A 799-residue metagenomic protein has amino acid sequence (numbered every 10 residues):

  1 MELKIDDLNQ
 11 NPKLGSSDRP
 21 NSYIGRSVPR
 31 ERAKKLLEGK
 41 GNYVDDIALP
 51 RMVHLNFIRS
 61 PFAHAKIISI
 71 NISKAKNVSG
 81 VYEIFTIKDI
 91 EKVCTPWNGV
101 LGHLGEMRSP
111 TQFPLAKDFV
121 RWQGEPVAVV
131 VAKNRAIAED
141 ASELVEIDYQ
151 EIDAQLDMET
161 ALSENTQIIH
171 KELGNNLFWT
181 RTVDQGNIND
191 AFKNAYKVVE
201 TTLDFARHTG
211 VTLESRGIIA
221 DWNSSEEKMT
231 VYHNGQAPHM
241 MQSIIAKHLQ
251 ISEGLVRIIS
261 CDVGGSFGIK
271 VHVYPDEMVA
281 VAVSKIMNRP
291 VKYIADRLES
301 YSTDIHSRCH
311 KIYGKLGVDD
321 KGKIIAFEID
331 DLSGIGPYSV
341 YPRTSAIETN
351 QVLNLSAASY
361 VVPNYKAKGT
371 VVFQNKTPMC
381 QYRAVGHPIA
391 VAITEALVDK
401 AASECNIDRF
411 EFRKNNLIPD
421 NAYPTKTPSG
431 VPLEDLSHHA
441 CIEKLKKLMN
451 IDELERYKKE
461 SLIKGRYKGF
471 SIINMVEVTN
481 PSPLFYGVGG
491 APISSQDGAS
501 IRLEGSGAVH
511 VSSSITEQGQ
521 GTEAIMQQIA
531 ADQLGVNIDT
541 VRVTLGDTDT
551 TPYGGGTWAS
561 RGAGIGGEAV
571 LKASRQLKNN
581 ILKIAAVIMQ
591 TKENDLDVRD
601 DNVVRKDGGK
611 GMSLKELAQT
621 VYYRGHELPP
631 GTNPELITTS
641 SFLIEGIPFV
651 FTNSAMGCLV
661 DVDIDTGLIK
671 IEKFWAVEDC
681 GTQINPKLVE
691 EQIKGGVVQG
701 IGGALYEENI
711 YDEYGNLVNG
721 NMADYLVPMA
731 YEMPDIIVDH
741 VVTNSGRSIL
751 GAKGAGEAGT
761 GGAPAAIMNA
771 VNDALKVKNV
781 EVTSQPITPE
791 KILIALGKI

Functional and structural regions predicted by a protein language model:
M1-N175, V198-T201, S482, V777: Flexible, low-hydrophobicity surface segments
E2, I87-K88, Q250-L255, K285-Y293 (+3 more regions): C-terminal catalytic domains of large/alpha subunits in multi-subunit enzymes
R26, R32-E38, L104-P110, N175-I218 (+4 more regions): Glycine-rich loop/linker segments at domain edges
K34-K35, E143-Q150, L156, Q236-P238 (+8 more regions): Extended active-site and interfacial segments that coordinate phosphate-rich ligands in large catalytic machineries
G41, G217-W222, K311-D320, A326-D331 (+6 more regions): Short beta-strand elements
C94-G99, A141-L144, H233, Q242-I244 (+12 more regions): Short acidic, glycine/serine/threonine-rich loops at helix termini
V100, S163-L249, P419-A508, F642 (+2 more regions): Helix-loop-helix junctions that connect adjacent transmembrane helices in secondary transporters/permeases, recognized
S266-N288, K292-I294, T522-I529: Thiamine diphosphate
